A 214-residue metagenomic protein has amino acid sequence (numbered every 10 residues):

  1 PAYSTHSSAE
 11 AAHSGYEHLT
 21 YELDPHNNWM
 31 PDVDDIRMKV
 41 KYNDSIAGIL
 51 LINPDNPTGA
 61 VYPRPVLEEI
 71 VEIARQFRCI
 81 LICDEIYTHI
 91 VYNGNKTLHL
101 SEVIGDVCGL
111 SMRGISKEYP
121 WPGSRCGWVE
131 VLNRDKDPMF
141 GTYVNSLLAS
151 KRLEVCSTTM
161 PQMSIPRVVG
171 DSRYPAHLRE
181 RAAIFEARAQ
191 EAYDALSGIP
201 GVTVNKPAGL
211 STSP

Functional and structural regions predicted by a protein language model:
P1-H18: Substrate-binding/gating loop at the entrance of the active-site cleft, primarily in PLP-dependent aminotransferase-like
H6, I70, L100: Aromatic/hydrophobic pocket-lining residues that form π-stacking "cages" and hydrophobic walls in ligand
E10-A11, A74, I104, L196-S197: A generic structural signal for well-ordered alpha-helical segments
E10-A11, I49, N56, D84 (+6 more regions): Generic structural signal for small/hydrophobic residues in well-ordered secondary structure, especially within
S14, Q76-F77, V107: Helix C-cap/helix->beta junction micro-motif
L23-K96: Active-site phosphate-binding strand-loop segment of PLP-dependent enzymes
G105-A183, Q190-A195: Conserved core segment of the aminotransferase class I/II
F185-E186, G201-P214: Conserved PLP-binding catalytic core of the aspartate aminotransferase-like
